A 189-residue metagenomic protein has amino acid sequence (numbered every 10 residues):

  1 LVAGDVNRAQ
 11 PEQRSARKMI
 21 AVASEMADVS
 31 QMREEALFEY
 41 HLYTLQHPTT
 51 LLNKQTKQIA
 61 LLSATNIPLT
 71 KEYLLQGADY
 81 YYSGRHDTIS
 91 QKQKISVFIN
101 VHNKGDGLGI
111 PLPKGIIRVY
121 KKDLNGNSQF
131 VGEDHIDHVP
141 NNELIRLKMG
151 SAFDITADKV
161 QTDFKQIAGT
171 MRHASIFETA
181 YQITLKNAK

Functional and structural regions predicted by a protein language model:
L1-K189: Long, intrinsically disordered, low-complexity accessory segments associated with secretion and vesicular trafficking
